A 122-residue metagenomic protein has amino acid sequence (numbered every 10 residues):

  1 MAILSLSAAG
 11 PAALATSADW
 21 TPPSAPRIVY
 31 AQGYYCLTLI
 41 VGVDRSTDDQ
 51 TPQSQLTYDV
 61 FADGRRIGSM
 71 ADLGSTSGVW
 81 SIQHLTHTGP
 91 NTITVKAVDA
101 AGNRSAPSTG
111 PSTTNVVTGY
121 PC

Functional and structural regions predicted by a protein language model:
M1-A15: Secretory targeting and sorting signals
P11-A25: Proline/serine/threonine-rich low-complexity linkers at boundaries of modular beta-sandwich domains
L37-P52: Conserved aromatic anchor
L56-V60: Short beta-strand elements bearing conserved aromatic residues within extracellular beta-rich modules
G68-T76: Short beta-strand segments within Ig-like beta-sandwich modules, predominantly Fibronectin type-III
S81-P90: Surface-exposed, short loops/turns at beta-strand junctions within beta-sandwich domains
G102-Y120: Extracellular fibronectin type III
